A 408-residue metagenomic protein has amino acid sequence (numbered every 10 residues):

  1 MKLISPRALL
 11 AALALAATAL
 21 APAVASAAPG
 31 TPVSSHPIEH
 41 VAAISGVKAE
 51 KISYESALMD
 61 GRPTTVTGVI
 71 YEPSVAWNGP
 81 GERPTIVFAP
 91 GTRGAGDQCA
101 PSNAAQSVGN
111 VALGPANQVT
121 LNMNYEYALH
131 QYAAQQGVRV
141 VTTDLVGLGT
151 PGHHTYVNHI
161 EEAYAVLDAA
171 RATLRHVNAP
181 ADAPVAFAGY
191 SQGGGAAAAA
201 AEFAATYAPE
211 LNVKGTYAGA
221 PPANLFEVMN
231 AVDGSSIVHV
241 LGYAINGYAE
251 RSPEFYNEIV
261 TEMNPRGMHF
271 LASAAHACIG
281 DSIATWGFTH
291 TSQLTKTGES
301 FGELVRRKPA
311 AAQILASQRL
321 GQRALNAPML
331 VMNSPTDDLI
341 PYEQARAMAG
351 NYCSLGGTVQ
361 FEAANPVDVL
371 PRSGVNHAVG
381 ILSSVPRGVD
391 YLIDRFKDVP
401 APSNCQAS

Functional and structural regions predicted by a protein language model:
M1-L10, A25-G81: Catalytic-loop region of hydrolases
T67-V69, G81-G94, N103-A104, T216: Short beta-strand element of the alpha/beta-hydrolase
A128, Q135, Y156-V177: Alpha/beta-hydrolase active-site loop
R171-V240: Primarily recognizes the serine-hydrolase "nucleophile elbow" in alpha/beta-hydrolase and SGNH/GDSL folds
A200, A327-M329, P341-Y352: Short alpha-helix in the alpha/beta-hydrolase fold that links the catalytic acid
P222-Q322: Accessory cap/linker subdomain of secreted extracellular hydrolases
R307, A312-Q313, S354-S408: C-terminal catalytic histidine-bearing segment of alpha/beta-hydrolase fold enzymes
L325, L330-D337: Short beta-strand/loop motif that positions the catalytic acidic residue of the alpha/beta-hydrolase fold
